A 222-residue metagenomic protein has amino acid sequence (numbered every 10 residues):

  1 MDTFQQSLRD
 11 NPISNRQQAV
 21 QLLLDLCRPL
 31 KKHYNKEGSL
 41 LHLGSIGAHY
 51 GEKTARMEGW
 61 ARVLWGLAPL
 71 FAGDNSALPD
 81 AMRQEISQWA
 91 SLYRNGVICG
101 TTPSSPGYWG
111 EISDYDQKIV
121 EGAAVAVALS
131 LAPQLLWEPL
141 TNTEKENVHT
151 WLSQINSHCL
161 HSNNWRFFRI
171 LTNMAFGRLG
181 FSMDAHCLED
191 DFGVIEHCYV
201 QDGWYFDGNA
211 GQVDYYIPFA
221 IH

Functional and structural regions predicted by a protein language model:
M1-E58, S91-G96: Low-complexity, Ser/Thr/Pro/Gly-enriched N-terminal "stalk/linker" regions
F4-L8, P12, S45, P79 (+4 more regions): Generic, low-specificity signal for short hydrophobic/alpha-helical stretches with a mild N-terminal bias, encompassing
C27, K31-Y34, G38, L64 (+3 more regions): A conserved position within tetratricopeptide repeats
K36-S39, S76, H161: Intrinsically disordered or highly flexible coil/loop and linker segments, enriched in small and charged/polar residues
T54-N75: N-terminal low-complexity or amphipathic/hydrophobic leaders
R56, L67-P69, I86-H222: Aromatic-lined, polymer-binding surfaces characteristic of secreted/periplasmic polysaccharide-degrading enzymes
S76-S87: Short coil/linker segments at helix-helix boundaries
